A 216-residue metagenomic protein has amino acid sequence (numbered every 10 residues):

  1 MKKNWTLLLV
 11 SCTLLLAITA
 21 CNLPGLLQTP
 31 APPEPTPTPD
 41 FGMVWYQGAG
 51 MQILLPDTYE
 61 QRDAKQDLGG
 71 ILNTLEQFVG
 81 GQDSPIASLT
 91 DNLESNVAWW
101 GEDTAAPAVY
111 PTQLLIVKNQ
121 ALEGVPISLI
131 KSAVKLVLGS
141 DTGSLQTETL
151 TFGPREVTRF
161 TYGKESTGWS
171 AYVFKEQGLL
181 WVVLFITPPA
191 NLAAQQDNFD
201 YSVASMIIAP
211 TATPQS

Functional and structural regions predicted by a protein language model:
K2-N96, W100, E148-F152, E165-S166 (+2 more regions): N-terminal targeting sequences that direct proteins away from the cytosol to non-cytosolic compartments
G101-E102, A106, Y110-Q177: Signature of long, low-cysteine stretches enriched in small and polar/charged residues
K118-Q120, L184-T187: Short, histidine-centered active-site or binding-site loop motifs used for metal coordination, general acid-base
R159, W181-L184: Structural recognition of the beta-strand scaffold that forms the well-ordered cores of secreted hydrolase catalytic
